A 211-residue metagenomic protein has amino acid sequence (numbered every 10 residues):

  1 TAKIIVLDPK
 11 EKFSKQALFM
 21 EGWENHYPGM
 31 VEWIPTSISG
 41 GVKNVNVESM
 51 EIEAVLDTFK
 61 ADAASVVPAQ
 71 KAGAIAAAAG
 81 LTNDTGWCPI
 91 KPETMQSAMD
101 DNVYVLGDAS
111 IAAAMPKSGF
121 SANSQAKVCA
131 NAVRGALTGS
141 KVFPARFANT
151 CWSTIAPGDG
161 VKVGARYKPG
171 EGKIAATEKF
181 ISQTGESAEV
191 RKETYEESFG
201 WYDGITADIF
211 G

Functional and structural regions predicted by a protein language model:
A2-G86: A Rossmann-like FAD-binding core segment of flavoenzymes
K10-Q16, C151-D159: Short, mixed-charge aromatic SLiMs
E48, D84, M99, F147-N149: A generic structural signal for well-ordered coil/turn residues at beta-strand boundaries that shape enzyme active-site
S49-A54, S110-A114, L137, N149-I155 (+2 more regions): A general structural signal for short secondary-structure boundary/capping elements
T58-K127, G135: FAD-site-proximal beta/loop scaffold in flavoenzymes
G86-Y104, I155-A176: FAD-binding beta-loop-beta segment adjacent to the flavin cofactor pocket
A109-N149, S153-I155, V163-G164: A conserved FAD-binding loop/helix module that cradles the flavin
K162-G211: C-terminal auxiliary extensions adjacent to catalytic cores
